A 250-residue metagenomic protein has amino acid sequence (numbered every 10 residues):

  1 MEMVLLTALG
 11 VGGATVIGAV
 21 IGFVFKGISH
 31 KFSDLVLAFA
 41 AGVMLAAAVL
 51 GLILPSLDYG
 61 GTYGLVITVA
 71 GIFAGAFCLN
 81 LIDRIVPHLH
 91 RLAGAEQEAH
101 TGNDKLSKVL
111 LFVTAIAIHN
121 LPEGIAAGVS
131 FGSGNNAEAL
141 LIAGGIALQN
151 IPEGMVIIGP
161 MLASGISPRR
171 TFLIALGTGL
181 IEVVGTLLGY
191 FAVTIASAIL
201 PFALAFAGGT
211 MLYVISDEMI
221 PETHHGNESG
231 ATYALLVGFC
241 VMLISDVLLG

Functional and structural regions predicted by a protein language model:
M1-G250: Intrinsically disordered, metal-sensing/regulatory segments
